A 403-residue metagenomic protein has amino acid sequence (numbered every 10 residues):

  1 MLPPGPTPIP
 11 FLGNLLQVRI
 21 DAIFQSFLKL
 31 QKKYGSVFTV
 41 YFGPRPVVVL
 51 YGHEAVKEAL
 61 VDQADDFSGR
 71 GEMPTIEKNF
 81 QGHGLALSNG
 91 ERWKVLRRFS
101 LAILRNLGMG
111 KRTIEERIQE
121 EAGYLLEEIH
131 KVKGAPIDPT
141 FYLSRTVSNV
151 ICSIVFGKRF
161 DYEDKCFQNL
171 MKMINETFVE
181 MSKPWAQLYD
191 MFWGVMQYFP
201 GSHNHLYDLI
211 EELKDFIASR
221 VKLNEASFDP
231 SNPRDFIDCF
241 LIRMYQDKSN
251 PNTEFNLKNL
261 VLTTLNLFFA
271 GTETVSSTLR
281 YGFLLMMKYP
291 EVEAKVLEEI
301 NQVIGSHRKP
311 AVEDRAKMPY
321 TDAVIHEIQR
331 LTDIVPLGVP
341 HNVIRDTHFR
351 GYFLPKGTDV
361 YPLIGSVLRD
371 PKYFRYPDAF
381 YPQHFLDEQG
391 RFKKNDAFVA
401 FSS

Functional and structural regions predicted by a protein language model:
M1-V18, I23-I114, D138, L143-V150 (+1 more regions): Cytochrome P450 substrate-recognition site 1
L15-L28, K32-G35, E212-D215, L223 (+3 more regions): Conserved cytochrome P450 K-helix E-x-x-R motif and the immediately C-terminal K′/meander segment
Y41-V48, G108-E120, H130-S153, D161-N169 (+5 more regions): Cytochrome P450
P44-K57, G82, A122-L126, I137-Y162 (+5 more regions): Hydrophobic mid-domain F-helix/FG-region of cytochrome P450s
R105-M109, D208-L279, H307, A311-M318 (+3 more regions): Conserved cytochrome P450 catalytic core segment spanning the I/J/K helices
T274-V292, L297-E299: Cytochrome P450 catalytic-core helices
R350, D387-S403: Cytochrome P450 heme-thiolate "Cys pocket" and heme-binding signature region
P362-R391: Conserved cytochrome P450 K-helix/beta-meander segment immediately N-terminal to the heme-binding cysteine loop
